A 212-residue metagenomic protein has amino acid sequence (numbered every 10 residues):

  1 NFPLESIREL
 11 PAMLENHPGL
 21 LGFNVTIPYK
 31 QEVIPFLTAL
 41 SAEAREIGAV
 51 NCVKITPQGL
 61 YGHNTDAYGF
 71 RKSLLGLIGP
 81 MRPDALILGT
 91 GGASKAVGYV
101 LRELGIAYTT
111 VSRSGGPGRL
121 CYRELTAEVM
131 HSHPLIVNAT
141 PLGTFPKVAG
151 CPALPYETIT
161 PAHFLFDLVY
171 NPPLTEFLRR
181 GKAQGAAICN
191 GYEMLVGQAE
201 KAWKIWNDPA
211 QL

Functional and structural regions predicted by a protein language model:
N1-I78: Phosphate/diphosphate ligand-binding glycine-rich loop within oxidoreductases
V25-E32, A93, P141-T144, N171: Short glycine-rich anion-binding loops that position phosphate/pyrophosphate groups of nucleotides and phosphorylated
T56, I78-D84, I159-P161: Short helix-loop-beta connector
N64-A67, L74, I78, R82-R102: Glycine-rich adenosine-cofactor-binding loop
K72, A186-A210: Active-site capping/gating segments
A85, Y108, I188: Hydrophobic anchor at the start of a short beta-strand that flanks the dinucleotide cofactor-binding loop
E103-L120: NAD(P)-binding Rossmann-fold cofactor-contacting core
G118-C189: Rossmann-like adenosine-cofactor binding region
